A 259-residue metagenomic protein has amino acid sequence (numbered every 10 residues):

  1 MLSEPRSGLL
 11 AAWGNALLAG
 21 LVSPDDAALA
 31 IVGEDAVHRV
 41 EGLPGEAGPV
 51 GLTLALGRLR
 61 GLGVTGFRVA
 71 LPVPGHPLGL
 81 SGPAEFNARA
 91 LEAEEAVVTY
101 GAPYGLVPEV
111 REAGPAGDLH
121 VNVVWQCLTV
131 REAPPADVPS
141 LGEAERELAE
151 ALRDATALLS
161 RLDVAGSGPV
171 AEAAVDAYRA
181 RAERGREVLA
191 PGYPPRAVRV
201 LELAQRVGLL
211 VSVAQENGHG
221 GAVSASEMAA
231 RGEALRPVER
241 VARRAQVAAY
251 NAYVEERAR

Functional and structural regions predicted by a protein language model:
M1-V98: N-terminal intrinsically disordered, low-complexity regulatory tails that precede a folded domain
V22-V32, A36, G51, A136 (+4 more regions): General structural signal for secondary-structure boundaries
L52-L59, L148, A155, A174 (+1 more regions): Generic structural signal of hydrophobic/aromatic residues within well-ordered alpha-helices of folded domains
R60-L158: Internal, hydrophobic cores of structured domains that mediate oligomerization or house catalytic pockets within large
L159-R259: Alpha-helical oligomerization segments
